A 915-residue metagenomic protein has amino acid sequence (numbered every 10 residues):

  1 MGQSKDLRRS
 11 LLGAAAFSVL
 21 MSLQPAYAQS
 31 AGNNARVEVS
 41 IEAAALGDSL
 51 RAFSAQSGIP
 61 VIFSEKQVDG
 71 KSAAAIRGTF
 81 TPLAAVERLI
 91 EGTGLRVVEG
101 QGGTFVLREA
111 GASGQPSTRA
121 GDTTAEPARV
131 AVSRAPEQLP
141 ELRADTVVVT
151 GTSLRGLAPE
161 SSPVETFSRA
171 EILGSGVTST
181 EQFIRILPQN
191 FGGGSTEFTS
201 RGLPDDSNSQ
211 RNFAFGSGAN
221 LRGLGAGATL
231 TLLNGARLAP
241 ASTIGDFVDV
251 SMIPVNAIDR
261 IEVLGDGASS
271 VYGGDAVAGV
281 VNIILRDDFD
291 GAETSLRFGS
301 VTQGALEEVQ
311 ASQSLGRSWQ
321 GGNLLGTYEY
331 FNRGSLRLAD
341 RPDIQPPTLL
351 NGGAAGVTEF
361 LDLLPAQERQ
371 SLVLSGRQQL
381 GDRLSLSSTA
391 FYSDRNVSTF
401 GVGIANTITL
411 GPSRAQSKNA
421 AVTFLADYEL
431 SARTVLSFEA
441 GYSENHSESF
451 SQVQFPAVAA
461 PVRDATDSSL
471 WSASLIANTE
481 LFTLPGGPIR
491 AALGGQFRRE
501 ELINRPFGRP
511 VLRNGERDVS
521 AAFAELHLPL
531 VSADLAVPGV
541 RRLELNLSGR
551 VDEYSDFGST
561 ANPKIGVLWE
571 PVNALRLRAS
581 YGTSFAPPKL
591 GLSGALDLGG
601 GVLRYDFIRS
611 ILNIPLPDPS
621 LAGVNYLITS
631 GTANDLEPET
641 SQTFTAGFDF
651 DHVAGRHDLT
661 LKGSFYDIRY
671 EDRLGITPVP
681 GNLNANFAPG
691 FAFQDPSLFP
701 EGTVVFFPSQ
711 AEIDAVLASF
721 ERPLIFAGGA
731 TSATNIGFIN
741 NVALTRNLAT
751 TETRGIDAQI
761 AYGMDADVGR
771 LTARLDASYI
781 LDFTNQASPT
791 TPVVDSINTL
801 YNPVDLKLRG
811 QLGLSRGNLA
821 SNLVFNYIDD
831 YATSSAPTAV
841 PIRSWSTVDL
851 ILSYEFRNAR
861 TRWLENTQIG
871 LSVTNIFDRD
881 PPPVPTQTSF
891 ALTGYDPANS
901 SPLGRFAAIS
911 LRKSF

Functional and structural regions predicted by a protein language model:
Q29-V37, P60-A74, L142-E181, S200-R201 (+2 more regions): N-terminal periplasmic "start-of-domain" segments of outer-membrane beta-barrel proteins
L50-S57, A110-L173: Short, acidic, small-residue-rich periplasmic hinge/interaction motif at the N-terminus of Gram-negative outer-membrane
F105, F183, L187, S217-N220 (+3 more regions): N-terminal periplasmic accessory domains that precede and gate Gram-negative outer-membrane beta-barrel machines
F105-R108, G156, R185-A236: Extracytoplasmic beta-strand/coil segments of soluble accessory domains associated with Gram-negative outer-membrane
A219, A236-G265: Short acidic/polar hinge/loop motifs at secondary-structure boundaries that mediate gating or recognition
D287, Q303-S443: Transmembrane beta-barrel wall of Gram-negative outer-membrane proteins
D288-G291, Q320-G321, L380-R383, E429-V435 (+8 more regions): Short loop/turn motifs that connect adjacent beta-strands in outer-membrane beta-barrel proteins
R669-E671, L781-T784, N826-A832, Y854-F915: C-terminal beta-signal and adjacent terminal beta-strands/loops of Gram-negative outer-membrane beta-barrel proteins
